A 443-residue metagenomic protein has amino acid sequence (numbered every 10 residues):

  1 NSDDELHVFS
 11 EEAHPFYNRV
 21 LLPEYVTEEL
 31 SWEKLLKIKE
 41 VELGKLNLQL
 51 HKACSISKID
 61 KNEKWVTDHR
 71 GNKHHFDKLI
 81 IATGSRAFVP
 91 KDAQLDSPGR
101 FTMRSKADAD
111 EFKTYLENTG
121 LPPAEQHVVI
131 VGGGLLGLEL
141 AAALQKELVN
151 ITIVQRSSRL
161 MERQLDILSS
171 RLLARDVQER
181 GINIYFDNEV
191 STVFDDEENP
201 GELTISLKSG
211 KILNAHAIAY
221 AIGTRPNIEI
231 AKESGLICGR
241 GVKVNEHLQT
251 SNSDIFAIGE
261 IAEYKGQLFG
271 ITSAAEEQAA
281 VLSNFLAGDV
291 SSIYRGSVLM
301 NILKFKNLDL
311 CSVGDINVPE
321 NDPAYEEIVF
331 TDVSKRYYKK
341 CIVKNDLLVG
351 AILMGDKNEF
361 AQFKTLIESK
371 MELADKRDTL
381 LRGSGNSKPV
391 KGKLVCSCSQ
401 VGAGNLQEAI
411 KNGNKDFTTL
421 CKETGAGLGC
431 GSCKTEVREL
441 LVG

Functional and structural regions predicted by a protein language model:
N1-Q49, A141-Q164: Beta1-alpha1 glycine-rich phosphate/pyrophosphate-binding loop at the start of Rossmann-like nucleotide-binding domains
N47-D68, H74, K146-V244: A Rossmann-like FAD-binding core segment of flavoenzymes
H74-R86, V131, L213-G223, A279 (+1 more regions): Short hydrophobic core segments
I81-E147, V244-E246: Glycine-rich dinucleotide-binding loop and its adjacent helix/turn
D96-L121, G201-S206, K211-N284, E372-N386: FAD-site-proximal beta/loop scaffold in flavoenzymes
I261-A361, G385-V395, Q400-G404, N414: Mid-to-C-terminal Rossmann-like scaffold of FAD/NAD(P)H-dependent oxidoreductases
G383-K393, K411-L428: Immediate flanking context of iron-sulfur cluster ligation sites
G392-L406, K422-E439: Local cysteine-cluster metal-coordination motifs and their immediate loop/turn environment, predominantly Fe-S cluster
